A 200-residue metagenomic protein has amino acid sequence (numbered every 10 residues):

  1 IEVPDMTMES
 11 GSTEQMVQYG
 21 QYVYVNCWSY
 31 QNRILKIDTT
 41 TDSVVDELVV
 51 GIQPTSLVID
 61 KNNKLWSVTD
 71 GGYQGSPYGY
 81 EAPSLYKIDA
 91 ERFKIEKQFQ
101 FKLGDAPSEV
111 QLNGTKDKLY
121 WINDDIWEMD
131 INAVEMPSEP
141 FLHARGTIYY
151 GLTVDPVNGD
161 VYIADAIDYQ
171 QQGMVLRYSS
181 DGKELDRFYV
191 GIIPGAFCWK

Functional and structural regions predicted by a protein language model:
I1-T7, S43-L48, K94-K102, E135-R145 (+1 more regions): A short beta-strand motif characteristic of beta-propeller blades
E9-V17, I52-D60, G104-G114, G146-V154 (+1 more regions): Repeated scaffold domains used in trafficking and secretory/extracellular systems, primarily beta-propellers
G20-Q21, N62-K64, T115-D117, V157-G159: Short coil/turn segments that connect the beta-strands within blades of beta-propeller domains
V25, W66-V68, Y120-I122, I163: Residue position within the beta-strands of beta-propeller blades
S29-N32, G71-S76, I126-W127, I167-Q171: Short glycine/acidic-enriched loop and turn motifs that connect beta-strands
R33-K36, P83-Y86, D125-W127, M174-L176: A short loop-to-beta-strand structural motif that recurs across blades of beta-propeller domains
I37-S43, D89-F93, D130-E135, Y178-G182: Short loop/turn segments that connect beta-strands within beta-propeller blades
M174-K200: Blade-level signature of beta-propeller repeat domains, shared across WD40, Kelch, NHL, RCC1 and BNR/Asp-box propellers
